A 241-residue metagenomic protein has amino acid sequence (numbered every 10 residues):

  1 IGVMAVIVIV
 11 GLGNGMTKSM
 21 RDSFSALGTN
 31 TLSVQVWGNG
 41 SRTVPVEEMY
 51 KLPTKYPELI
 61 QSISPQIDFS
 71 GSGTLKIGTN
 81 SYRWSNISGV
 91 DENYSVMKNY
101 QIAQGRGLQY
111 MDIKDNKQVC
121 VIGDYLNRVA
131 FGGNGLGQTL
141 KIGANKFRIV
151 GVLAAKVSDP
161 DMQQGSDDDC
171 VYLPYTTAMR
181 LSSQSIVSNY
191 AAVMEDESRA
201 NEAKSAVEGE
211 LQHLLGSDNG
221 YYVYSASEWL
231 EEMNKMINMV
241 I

Functional and structural regions predicted by a protein language model:
I1-G15: Short, strongly hydrophobic transmembrane alpha-helices
M4-I7, V34, K76-G78, Y110 (+1 more regions): A short, structure-level motif marking secondary-structure boundaries and short turns
V8, L12, M20-S23, M233-M236: Juxtamembrane alpha-helical signal-transduction segment immediately C-terminal to a transmembrane helix
I9, S33, N189-V193: Short aromatic/hydrophobic contact patches that present stacked aromatics for nucleic-acid/ligand binding
G13-N86, N93-N99, R128, M179-R180 (+4 more regions): Hydrophobic, regular-secondary-structure patches
W37-N39, N80, M111-I113, V193-E195 (+1 more regions): Short strand-loop junctions, especially beta-strand C-caps/beta-turns that link beta-sheets to coils or alpha-helices
R42-P45, T54-L59, K141-K146, V152-I241: Mechanotransmission and gating elements of multispan inner-membrane complexes involved in transport and envelope
I67, N80-L181, S185, E197 (+1 more regions): Hydrophobic secondary-structure segments that place a key small or acidic residue at a functional site
